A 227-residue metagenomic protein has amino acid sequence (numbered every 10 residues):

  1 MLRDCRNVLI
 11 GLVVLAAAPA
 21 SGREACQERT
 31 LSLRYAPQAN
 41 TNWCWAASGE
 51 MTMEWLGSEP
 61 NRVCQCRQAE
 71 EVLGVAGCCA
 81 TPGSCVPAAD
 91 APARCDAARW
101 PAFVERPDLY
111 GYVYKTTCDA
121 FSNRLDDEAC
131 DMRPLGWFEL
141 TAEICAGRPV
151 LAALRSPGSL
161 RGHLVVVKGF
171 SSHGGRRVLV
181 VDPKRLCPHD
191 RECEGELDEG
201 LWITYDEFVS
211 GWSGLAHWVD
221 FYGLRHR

Functional and structural regions predicted by a protein language model:
M1-L9: Bacterial N-terminal signal peptides that target proteins for export
L12-S21: Hydrophobic h-region of N-terminal signal peptides that target proteins for export in Gram-negative bacteria
R23-G83: Active-site nucleophile-adjacent alpha helix/oxyanion-hole segment immediately C-terminal to the catalytic cysteine
A25-S32, E71-R227: Conserved active-site-adjacent core of cysteine acyl-enzyme catalytic domains
